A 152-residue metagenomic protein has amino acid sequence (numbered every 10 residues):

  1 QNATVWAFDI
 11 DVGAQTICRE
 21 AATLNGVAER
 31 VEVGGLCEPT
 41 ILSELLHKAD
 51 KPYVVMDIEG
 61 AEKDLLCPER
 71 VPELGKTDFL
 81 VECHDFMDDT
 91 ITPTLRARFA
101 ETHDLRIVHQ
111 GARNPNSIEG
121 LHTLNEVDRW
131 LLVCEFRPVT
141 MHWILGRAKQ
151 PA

Functional and structural regions predicted by a protein language model:
Q1-N2: Conserved SAM-binding loop of SAM-dependent methyltransferases across substrates and taxa, primarily the Class I
V5, Y53, D78: Hydrophobic "anchor" residues on beta-strands that sit immediately upstream of conserved functional sites
F8-K63: S-adenosyl-L-methionine
G60-P68, T90-I91: A short, conserved alpha-helix within the catalytic core of class I
L66, R70-L74, A97-R98: Glycine-rich, phosphate-binding/catalytic loops in enzymes
G75-F86: Conserved beta-strand signature within the Rossmann-like core of class I S-adenosyl-L-methionine
F86-A152: Rossmann-like AdoMet/SAM-dependent catalytic core
